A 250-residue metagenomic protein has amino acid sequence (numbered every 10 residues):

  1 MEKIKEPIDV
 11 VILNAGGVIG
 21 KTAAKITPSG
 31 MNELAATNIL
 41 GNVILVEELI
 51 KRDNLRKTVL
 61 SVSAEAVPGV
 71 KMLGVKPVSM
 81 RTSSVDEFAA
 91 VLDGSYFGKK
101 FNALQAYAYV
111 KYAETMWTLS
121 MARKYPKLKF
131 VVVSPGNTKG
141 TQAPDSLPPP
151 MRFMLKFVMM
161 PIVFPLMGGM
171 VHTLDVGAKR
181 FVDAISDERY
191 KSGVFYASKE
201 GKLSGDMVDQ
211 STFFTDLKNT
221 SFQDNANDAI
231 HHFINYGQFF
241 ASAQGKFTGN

Functional and structural regions predicted by a protein language model:
M1-P144, N235, A241, G245: Rossmann-fold NAD(P)H-dependent dehydrogenase/reductase core
A23-T27, S95-F97, F157-M160, L203-D209: Surface-exposed beta-strand-to-loop junctions that form interaction patches on eukaryotic regulatory domains
L34, G169, T215-K218: Pocket-edge positions in alpha/beta enzyme catalytic cores
L55, A143-L147, D187-S192: Glycine/proline-rich active-site loop of Rossmann-fold NAD(P)-dependent oxidoreductases
G98-L104, N137-K139, A143-D175, S211: Alpha-helical membrane-targeting segments
K124, V132-S146, V194-T215, F247-G249: C-terminal/domain-terminus segments
M160-S211, F222, D228, H232 (+1 more regions): C-terminal helical subdomain
K218-T220, D224-N250: Intracellular terminal tails of multi-pass secondary transporters
